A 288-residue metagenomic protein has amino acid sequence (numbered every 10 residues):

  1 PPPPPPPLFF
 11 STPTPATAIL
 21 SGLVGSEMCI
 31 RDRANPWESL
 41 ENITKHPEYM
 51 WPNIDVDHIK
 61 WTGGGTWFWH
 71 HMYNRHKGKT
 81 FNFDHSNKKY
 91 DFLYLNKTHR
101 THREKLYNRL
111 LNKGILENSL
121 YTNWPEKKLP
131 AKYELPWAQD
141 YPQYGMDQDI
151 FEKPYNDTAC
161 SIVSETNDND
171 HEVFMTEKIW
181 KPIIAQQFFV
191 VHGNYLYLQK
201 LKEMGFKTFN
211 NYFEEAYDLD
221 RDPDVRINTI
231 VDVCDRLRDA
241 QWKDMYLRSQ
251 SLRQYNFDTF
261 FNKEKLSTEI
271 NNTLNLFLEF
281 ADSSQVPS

Functional and structural regions predicted by a protein language model:
P1-G25, I30-D32: Single conserved hydrophobic/aromatic residue that forms the stacking wall/gate of nucleotide- or nucleobase-binding
S26-E27, R31-V163, N169-T176, W180-S288: Pol beta-like nucleotidyltransferase catalytic core
